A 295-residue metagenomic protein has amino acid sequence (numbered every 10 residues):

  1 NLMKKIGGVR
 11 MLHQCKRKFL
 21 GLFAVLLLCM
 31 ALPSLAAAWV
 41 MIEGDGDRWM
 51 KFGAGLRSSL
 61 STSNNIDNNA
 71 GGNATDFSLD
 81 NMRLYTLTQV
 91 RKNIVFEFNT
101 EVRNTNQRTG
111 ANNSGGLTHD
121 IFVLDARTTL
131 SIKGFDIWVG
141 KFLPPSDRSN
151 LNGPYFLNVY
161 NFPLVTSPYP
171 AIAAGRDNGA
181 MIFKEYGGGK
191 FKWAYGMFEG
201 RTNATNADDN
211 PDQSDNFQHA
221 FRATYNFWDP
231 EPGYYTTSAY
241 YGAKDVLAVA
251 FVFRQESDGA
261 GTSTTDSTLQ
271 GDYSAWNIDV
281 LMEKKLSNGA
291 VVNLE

Functional and structural regions predicted by a protein language model:
K5-F23: Bacterial N-terminal signal peptides that target proteins for export
F23-P33: Bacterial N-terminal signal peptides
A36: Positively charged, amphipathic and often flexible ligand-engagement surfaces
W39-D67, G71-N203, N210-G233, T237-G242: Outer membrane beta-barrel
G44-D45, S214-N216, Y225-E295: Detector for outer-membrane/organellar transmembrane beta-barrel domains, recognizing the amphipathic beta-strand
